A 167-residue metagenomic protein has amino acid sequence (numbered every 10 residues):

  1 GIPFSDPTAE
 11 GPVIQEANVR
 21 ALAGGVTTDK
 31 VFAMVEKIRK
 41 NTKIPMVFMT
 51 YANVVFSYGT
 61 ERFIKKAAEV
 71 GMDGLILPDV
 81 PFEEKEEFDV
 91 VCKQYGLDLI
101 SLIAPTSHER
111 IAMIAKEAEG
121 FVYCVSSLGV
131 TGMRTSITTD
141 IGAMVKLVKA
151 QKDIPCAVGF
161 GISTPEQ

Functional and structural regions predicted by a protein language model:
G1, A67, I114: Conserved, mostly hydrophobic/aromatic
I2-T27, F82, V125-M133: Glycine-rich, proline-tolerant flexible connector loops at the mouths of alpha/beta enzymes
V13-L77: Active-site beta->alpha loop and helix N-cap motifs at the rims of alpha/beta catalytic domains
A23-V26, G71-E84, D98-T106, A112 (+1 more regions): Catalytic beta/alpha-barrel core
M46-T50, L75-L77, L99-I103, V122-C124 (+1 more regions): Hydrophobic faces of well-ordered beta-strands that scaffold small-molecule active sites in alpha/beta enzyme cores
G59-K65, S136-M144: Charged helix-capping and loop-helix junction motifs
T106-K116, K152, V158, I162-Q167: Catalytic cores of alpha/beta
K116-I141, Q151: Active-site rim beta-loop-alpha module in soluble metabolic enzymes
